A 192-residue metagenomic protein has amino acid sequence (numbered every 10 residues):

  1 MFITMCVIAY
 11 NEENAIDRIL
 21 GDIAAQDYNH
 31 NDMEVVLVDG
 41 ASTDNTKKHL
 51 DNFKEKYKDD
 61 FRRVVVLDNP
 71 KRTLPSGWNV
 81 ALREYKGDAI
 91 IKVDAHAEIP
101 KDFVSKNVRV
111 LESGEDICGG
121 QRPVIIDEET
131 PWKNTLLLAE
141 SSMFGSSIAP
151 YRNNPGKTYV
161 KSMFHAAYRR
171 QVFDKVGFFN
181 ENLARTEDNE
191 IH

Functional and structural regions predicted by a protein language model:
F2-T4, E34, E190: Cell-envelope/extracellular polymer assembly enzymes that use nucleotide-activated donors
G21-D32: Short, acidic, metal-binding catalytic loop of nucleotide-sugar glycosyltransferases
D22, D39-K48, K71, A97-E98: A conserved acidic beta->alpha catalytic loop
D32-A41, V65-D68, A95: Short beta-strand/loop segment that forms part of the nucleotide-sugar
D68-Y85, K106, M163: Glycine-rich, basic loop-to-helix element that forms the pyrophosphate-binding segment of sugar-nucleotide handling
I90: Short aromatic/hydrophobic "clamp" motif used to bind/position activated sugar donors
K101-N134: Conserved donor NDP-sugar-binding/catalytic core segment of glycosyltransferases
S146-Y168, E181-T186, E190: A recurrent flexible, glycine/aromatic-enriched loop bordering the glycosyltransferase active site that acts as
